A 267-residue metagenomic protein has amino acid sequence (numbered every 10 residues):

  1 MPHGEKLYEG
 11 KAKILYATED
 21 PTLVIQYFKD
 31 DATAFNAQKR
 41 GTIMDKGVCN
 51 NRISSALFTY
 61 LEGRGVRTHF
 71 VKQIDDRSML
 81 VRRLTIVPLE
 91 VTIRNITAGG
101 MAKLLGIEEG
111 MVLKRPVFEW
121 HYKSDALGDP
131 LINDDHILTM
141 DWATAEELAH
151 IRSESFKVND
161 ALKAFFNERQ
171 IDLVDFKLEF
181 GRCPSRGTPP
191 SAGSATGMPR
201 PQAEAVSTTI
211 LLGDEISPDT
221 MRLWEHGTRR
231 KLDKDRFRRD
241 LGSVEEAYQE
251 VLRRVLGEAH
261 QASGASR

Functional and structural regions predicted by a protein language model:
P2-Y122, V255: Active-site loop/lid in soluble adenylation, ligation, and acyl-transfer enzymes
Q38-V48, L131-E154: Short histidine-centered catalytic/ligand-binding loop motif
K72-R77, F166-C183: A short glycine-rich, hydrophobically flanked beta-strand micro-motif that places a catalytic Asp/Glu for divalent metal
I93, L173-P184, T208-D214: Conserved metal-phosphate-binding beta-hairpin within the catalytic cores of diverse ATP-dependent phosphoryl-transfer
M111-G128, N159-D172, I216-M221: Phosphate-binding core of ATP-grasp and ATP-grasp-like enzymes
W142-V174: A long amphipathic alpha-helix within ATP-dependent nucleotide-binding catalytic cores
P189-E204, R267: Short Gly/Ser/Thr- and charged-rich N-terminal loops/segments that act as flexible capping/hinge elements
I216-H260, G264-R267: C-terminal helix-cap and adjacent tail motif
